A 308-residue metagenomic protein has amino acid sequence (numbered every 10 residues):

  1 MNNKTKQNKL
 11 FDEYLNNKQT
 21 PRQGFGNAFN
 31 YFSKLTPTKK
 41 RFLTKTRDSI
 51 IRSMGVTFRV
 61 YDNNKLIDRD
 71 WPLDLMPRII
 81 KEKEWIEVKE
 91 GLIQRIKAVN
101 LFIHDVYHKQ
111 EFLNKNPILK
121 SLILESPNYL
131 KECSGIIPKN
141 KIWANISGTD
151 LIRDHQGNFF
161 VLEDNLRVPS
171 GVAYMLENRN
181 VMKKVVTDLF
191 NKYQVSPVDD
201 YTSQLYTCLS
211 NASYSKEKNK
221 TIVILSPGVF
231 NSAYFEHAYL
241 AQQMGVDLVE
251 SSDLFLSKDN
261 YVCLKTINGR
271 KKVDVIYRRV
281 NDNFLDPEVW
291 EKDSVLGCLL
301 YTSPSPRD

Functional and structural regions predicted by a protein language model:
N2-D293: ATP-dependent carboxylate activation and anion-phosphoryl transfer catalytic cores that bind Mg-ATP to form
D293-L299: Flexible glycine/proline-rich, aromatic-decorated loop/lid segments
Y301-D308: Conserved small/polar residues in nucleotide/adenosyl-binding loops
